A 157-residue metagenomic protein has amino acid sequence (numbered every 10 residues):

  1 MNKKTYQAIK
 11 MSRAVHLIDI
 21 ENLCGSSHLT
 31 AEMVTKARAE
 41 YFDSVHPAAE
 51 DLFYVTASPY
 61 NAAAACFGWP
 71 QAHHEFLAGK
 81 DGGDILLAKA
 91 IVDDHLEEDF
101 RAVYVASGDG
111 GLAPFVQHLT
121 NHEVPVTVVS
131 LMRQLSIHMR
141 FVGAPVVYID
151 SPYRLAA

Functional and structural regions predicted by a protein language model:
M1-L86, P125: Domain-level signal for Mg2+-assisted phosphodiester chemistry and nucleotide/NA-binding surfaces in nucleic-acid
P59-A157: Nuclease catalytic cores that cleave nucleic-acid phosphodiester bonds, predominantly acidic two-metal-ion
